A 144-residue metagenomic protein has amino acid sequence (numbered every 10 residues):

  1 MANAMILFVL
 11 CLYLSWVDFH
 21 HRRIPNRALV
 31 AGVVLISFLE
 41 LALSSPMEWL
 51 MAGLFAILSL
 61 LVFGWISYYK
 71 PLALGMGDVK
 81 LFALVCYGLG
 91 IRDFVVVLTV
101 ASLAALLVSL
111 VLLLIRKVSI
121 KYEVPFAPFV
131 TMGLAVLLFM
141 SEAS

Functional and structural regions predicted by a protein language model:
M1-S144: A membrane-topology feature that recognizes alpha-helical transmembrane segments and their immediate juxtamembrane
